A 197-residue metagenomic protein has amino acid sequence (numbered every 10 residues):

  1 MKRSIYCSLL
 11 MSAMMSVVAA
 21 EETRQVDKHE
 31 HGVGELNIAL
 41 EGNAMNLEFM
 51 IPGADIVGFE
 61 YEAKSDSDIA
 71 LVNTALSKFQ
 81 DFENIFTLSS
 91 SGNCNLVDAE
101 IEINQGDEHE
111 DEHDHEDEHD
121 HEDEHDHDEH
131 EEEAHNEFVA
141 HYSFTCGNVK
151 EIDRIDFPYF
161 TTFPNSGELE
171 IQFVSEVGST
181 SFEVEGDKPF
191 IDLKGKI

Functional and structural regions predicted by a protein language model:
M1-A20: Gram-negative bacterial Sec-dependent N-terminal signal peptides
T23-H113, H130-I197: N-terminal soluble domains immediately following signal/targeting peptides that reside in extracytoplasmic
D114-H127: Intrinsically disordered low-complexity segments with strong compositional bias
